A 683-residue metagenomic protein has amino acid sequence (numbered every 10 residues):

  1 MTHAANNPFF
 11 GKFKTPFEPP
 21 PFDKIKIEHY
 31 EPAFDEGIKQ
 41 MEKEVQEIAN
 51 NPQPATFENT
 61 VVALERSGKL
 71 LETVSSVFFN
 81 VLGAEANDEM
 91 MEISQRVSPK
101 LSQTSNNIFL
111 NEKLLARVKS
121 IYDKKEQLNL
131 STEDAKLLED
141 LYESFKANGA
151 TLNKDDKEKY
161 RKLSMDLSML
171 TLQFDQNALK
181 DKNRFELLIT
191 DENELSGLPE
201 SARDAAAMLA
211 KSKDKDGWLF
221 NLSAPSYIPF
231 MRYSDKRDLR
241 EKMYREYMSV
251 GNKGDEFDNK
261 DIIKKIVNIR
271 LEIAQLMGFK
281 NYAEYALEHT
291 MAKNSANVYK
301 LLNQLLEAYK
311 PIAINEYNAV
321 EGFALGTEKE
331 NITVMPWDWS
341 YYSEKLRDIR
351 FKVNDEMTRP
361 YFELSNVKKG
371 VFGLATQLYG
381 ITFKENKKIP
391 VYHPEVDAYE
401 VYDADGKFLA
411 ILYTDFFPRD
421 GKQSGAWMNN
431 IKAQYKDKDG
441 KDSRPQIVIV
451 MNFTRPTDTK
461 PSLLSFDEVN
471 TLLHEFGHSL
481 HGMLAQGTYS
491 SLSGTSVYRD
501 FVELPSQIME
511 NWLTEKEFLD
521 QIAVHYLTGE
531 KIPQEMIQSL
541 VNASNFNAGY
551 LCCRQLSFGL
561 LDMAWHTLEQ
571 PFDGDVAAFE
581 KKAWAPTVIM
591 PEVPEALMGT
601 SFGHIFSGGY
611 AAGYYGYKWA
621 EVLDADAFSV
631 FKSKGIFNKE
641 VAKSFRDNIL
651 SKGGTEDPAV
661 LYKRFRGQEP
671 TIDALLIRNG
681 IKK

Functional and structural regions predicted by a protein language model:
H3-K24, H29, E36, G217-W218 (+9 more regions): C-terminal, non-catalytic "cap/extension" segments appended to globular domains
H3-P199, D204, L219, F631: N-terminal helix-rich structural modules
K14-H29, F78-V97, S120-K162, N221-D261 (+6 more regions): Short His/Asp/Glu-rich catalytic/ion-coordination signatures at enzyme active sites or charged loops
E31, I38, E42-V45, V61 (+26 more regions): Short, well-ordered alpha-helical packing segments
K39, K43, E47-P54, L70-N87 (+24 more regions): Intrinsically disordered or highly flexible coil/loop and linker segments, enriched in small and charged/polar residues
K69-N80, E143, W339-R347, Q555-H566 (+1 more regions): Short, hydrophobic/amphipathic alpha-helical patches that form generic packing surfaces within helical domains
E133, L137, Q176, K180-N221 (+9 more regions): Active-site-proximal, well-structured secondary-structure segments within enzyme catalytic domains
T454-L472: Short pre-active-site segment immediately N-terminal to the catalytic Zn-binding motif
